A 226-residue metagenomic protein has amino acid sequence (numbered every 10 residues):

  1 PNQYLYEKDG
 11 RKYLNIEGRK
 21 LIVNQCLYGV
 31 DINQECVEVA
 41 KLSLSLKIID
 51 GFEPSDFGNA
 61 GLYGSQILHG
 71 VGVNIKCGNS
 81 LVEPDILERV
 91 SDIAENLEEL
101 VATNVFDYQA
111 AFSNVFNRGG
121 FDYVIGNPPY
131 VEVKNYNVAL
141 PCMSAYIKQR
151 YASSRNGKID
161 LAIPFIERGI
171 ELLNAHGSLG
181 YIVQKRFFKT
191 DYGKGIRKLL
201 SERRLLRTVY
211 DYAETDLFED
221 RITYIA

Functional and structural regions predicted by a protein language model:
P1-I22, N96-A110, K148-Y151: Surface-exposed acidic, glycine/proline-enriched linker/cap segments that occur as 15-30-residue helix-coil
L27-V30: Conserved SAM-binding motif I beta-strand of class I
N33: Conserved SAM/SAH-binding beta-strand->alpha-helix loop
V37, K41-I75, S80-L87, F106-A110 (+1 more regions): Signature of N6-adenine DNA methyltransferases within the class I
V82-L100: Conserved P-loop NTPase mechanochemical-coupling segment
